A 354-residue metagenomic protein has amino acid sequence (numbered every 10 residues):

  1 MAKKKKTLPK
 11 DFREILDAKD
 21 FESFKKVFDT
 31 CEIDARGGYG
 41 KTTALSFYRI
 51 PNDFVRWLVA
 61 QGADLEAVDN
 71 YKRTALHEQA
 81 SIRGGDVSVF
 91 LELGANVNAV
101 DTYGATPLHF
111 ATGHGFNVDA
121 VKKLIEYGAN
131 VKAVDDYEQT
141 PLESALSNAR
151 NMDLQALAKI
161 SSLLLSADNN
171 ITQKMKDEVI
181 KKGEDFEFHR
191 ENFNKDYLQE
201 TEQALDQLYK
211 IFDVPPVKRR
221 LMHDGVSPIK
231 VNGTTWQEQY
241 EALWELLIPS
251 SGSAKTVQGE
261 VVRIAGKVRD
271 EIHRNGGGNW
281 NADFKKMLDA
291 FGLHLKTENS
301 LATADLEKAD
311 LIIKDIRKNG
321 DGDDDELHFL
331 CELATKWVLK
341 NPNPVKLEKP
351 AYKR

Functional and structural regions predicted by a protein language model:
A2-R36: N-terminal alpha-helical scaffold/docking segments in eukaryotic complex subunits
K5-R13, A35-R49, V68-A80, V100-T112 (+2 more regions): Ankyrin-repeat boundary/"N-cap" motif
A18, Y48-P51, Q61, S81-R83 (+5 more regions): Ankyrin-repeat positional consensus site
A18-E22, N52-D53, G84-G85, N117-V118 (+2 more regions): Ankyrin repeat helix-2 register
K25-E32, R56-D64, S88-N96, K122-N130 (+1 more regions): Ankyrin repeat domain, specifically the short helix-to-loop turn at the C-terminus of the second helix of each repeat
K26-V27, Y39-F47, N52-G62, E66-Q79 (+1 more regions): Hydrophobic, helix-prone linear segments
E92, N96-A99, F110, N117: Tandem repeat protein-protein interaction scaffolds, dominated by ankyrin-repeat arrays but also generalizing to other
T102-G104, N117-A120, A133-R354: Ankyrin repeat (ANK) tandem arrays and their immediately adjacent linkers/low-complexity segments
